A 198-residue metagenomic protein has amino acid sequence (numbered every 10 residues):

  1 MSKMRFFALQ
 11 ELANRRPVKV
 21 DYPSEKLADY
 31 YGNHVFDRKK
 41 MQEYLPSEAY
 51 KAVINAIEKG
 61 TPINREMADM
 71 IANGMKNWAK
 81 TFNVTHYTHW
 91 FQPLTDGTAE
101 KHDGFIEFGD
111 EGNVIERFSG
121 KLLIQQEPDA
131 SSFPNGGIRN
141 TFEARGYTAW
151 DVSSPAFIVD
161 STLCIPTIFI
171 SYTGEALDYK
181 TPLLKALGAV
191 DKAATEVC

Functional and structural regions predicted by a protein language model:
M1-K40, S47, S132-A149, S153 (+2 more regions): Long, compositionally biased, glycine/small-hydrophobic-enriched stretches that function as flexible linkers, tethers
L9-L12, L27, L45, L94 (+4 more regions): Generic detector of leucine side chains in alpha-helical contexts
V18-V20, V35, V53, A72 (+6 more regions): Extended aliphatic helical segments
A28-R145: Active-site core of metal-dependent hydrolases
T148-C198: Glycine-rich, acidic/polar active-site loops that bind/position phosphate-bearing ligands
